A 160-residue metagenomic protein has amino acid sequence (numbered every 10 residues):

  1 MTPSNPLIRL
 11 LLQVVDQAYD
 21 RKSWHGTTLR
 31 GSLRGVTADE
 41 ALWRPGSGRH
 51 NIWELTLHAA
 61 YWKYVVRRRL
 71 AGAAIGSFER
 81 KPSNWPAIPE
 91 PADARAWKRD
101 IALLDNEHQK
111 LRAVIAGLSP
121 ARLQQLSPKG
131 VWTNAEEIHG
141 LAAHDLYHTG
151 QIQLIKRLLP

Functional and structural regions predicted by a protein language model:
M1-P3, L7, W97-K98, A102: Long, acidic, intrinsically disordered low-complexity segments
T2-G26, R30-L33, A38-P86, L126-P160: Short, contiguous alpha-helical
P86-Q125, E136-L141: Acidic/histidine-rich alpha-helical segments that form the ligand environment of transition-metal centers
